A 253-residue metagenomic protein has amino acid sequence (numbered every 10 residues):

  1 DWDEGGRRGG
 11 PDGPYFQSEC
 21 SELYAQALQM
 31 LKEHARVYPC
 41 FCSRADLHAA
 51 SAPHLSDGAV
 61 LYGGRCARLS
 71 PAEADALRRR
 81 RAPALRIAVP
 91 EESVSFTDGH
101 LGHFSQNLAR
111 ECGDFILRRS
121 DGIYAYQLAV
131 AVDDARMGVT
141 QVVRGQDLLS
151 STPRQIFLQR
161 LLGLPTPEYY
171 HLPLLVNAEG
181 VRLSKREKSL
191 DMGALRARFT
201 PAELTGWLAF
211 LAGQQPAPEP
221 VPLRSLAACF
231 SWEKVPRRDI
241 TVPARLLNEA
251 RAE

Functional and structural regions predicted by a protein language model:
D1-L55, D147, S151-L164: N-terminal Rossmann-like or analogous alpha/beta NTP/dinucleotide-binding catalytic cores that position adenine
W2, D75-A76, A82, E92 (+1 more regions): Non-catalytic terminal extensions that flank enzyme cores
Y15-M30, H54-D57, P83-E91, L211-A227: Short secondary-structure transition/capping segments
C20, C40-C42, C66, C112 (+1 more regions): Generic recognition of cysteine residues
S21, R44-L47, A59, G63 (+3 more regions): Alpha-helix initiation and N-capping motif
V37-Y38, S56-V60, A72, P201 (+2 more regions): A general structural signal for well-ordered secondary-structure junctions
R44-K185, D191-L195, L247-E253: Active-site cores that bind ATP or allylic diphosphates and position pyrophosphate for catalysis
